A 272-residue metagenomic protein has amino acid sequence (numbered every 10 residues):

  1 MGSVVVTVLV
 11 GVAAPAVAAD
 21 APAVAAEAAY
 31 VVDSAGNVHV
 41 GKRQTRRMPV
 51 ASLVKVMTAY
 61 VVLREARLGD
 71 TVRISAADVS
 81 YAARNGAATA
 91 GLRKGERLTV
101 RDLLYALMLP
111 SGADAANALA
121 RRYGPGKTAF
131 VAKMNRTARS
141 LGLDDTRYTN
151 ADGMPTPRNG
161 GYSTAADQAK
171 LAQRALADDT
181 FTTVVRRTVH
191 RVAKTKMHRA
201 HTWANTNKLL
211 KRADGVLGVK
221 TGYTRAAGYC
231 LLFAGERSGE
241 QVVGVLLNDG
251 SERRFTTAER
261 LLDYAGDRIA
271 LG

Functional and structural regions predicted by a protein language model:
M1-A19: Secretory targeting and sorting signals
G2-S3, S111, A172, A265: Generic short alpha-helical hydrophobic face used as a protein-protein interaction/packing hotspot
A16-A166, D179: Active-site-adjacent loops and short helices of periplasmic peptidoglycan-processing enzymes
D20-A28, G95, P125-G272: Penicillin-recognizing serine hydrolase domain
